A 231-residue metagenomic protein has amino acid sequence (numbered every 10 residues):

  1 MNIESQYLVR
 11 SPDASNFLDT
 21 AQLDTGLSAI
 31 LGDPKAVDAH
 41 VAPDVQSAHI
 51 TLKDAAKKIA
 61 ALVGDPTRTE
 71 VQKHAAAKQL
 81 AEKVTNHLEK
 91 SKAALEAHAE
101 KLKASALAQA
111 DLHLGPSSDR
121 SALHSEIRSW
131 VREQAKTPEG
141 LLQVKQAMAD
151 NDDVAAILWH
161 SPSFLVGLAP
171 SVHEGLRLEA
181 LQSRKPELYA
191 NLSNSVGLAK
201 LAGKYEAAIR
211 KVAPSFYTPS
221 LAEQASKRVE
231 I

Functional and structural regions predicted by a protein language model:
N2-P43, H74-L176: Long, charge-patterned amphipathic interaction tracts in eukaryotic proteins
N2-T51, Q182-E206, K211, I231: Polar/charged low-complexity regulatory segments
P43, S47, D65-R68, K83: Conserved aromatic-histidine-acidic binding/catalytic patches
V45-L52, L88, K92-A99, H113 (+3 more regions): Long amphipathic alpha-helices with heptad-repeat character, especially coiled-coil-forming segments used
I50-A60: Generic structural signal for well-ordered, non-membrane alpha-helices
K58-A77: Short amphipathic helix-turn modules centered on a small-residue break
S161-A225: Long amphipathic all-alpha helical oligomerization modules
A225-I231: Short acidic DE-rich linear segments
